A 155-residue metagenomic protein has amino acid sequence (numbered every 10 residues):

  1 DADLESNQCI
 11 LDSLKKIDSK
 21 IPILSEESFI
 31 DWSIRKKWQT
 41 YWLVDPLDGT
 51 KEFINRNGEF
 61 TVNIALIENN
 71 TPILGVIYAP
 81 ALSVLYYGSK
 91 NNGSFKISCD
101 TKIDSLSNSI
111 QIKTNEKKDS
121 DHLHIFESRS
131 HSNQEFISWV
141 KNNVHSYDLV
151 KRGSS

Functional and structural regions predicted by a protein language model:
D1-L47, T101-K102, S130-S155: N-terminal subdomain of lithium-sensitive/metallo-dependent phosphomonoesterases centered on the IMPase/IPPase/PAP
D3-L4, G58-E59, K117: Short capping/connector residues at structural and topological boundaries
W32-S33, K51-I54, L85: Conserved protein kinase catalytic core
W38-I77: Glycine-rich active-site/cofactor-binding loop and its immediate structural neighborhood
I64-S155: Acidic beta-strand-loop-alpha-helix segment within the catalytic core of divalent metal-dependent phosphate-processing
